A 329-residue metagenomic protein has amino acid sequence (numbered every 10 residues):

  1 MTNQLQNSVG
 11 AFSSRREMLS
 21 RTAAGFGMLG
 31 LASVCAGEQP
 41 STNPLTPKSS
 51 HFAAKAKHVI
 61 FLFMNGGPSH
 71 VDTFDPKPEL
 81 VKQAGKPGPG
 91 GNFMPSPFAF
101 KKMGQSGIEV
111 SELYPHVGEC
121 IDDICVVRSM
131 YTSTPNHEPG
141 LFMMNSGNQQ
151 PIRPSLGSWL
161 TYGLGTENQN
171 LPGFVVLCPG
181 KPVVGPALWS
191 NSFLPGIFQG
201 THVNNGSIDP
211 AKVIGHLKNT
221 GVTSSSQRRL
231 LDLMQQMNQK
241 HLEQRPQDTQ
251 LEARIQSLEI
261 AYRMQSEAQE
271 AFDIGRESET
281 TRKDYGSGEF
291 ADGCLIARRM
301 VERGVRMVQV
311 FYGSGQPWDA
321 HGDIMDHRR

Functional and structural regions predicted by a protein language model:
M1-R329: Ligand-binding pockets and gating/stacking loops
